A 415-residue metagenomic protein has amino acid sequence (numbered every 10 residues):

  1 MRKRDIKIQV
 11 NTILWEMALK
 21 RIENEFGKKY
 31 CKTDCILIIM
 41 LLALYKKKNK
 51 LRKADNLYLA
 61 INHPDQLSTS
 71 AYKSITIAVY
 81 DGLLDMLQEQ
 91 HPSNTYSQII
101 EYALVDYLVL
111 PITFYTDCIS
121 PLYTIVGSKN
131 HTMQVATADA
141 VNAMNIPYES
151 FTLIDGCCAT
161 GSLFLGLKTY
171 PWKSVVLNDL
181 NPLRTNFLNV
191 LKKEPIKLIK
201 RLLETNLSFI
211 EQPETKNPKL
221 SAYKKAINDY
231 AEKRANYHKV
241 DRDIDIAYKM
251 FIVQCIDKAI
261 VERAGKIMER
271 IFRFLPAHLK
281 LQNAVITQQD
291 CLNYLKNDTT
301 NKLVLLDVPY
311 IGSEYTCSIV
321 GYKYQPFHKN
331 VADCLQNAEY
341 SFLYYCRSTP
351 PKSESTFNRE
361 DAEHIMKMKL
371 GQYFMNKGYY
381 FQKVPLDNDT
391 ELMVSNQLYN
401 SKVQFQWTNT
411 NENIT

Functional and structural regions predicted by a protein language model:
M1-W15, L19-E23, R52-L83, H91 (+1 more regions): Short Lys/Arg-rich basic patches
K28-N56, S93-T113: Short, basic amphipathic alpha-helical segments that act as recognition/interaction helices in nucleic-acid-binding
L110-P147, T152, S162: S-adenosyl-L-methionine
A136-T137, L153-L167, L177-N181, F251-K258 (+3 more regions): Conserved proline-anchored active-site loop of SAM-dependent methyltransferases that bridges a beta-strand
Y170-V285: Class I S-adenosyl-L-methionine-dependent methyltransferase module
Y248, D389-V394, K402-Q406: Short hydrophobic/aromatic beta-strand or adjacent loop that forms the aromatic wall/cage of a ligand/substrate-binding
Y310-H328, P350: Mobile active-site "lid"/loop adjacent to the S-adenosyl-L-methionine
H328-D389: Conserved Class I SAM-dependent methyltransferase catalytic core
